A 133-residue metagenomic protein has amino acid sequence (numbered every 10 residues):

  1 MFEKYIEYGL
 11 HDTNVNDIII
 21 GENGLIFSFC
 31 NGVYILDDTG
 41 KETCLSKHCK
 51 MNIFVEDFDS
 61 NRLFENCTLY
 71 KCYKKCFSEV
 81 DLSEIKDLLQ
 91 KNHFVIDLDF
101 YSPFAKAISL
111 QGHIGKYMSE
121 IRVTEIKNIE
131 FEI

Functional and structural regions predicted by a protein language model:
M1-I133: Surface-exposed, interaction-prone regions used to assemble/regulate multi-protein complexes
